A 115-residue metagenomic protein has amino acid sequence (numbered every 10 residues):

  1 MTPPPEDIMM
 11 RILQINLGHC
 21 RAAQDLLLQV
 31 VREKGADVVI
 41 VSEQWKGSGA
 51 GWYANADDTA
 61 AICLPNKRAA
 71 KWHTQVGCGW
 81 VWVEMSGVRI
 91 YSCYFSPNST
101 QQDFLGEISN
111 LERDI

Functional and structural regions predicted by a protein language model:
M1-I115: A shared catalytic/ligand-binding motif for oxyanion handling
